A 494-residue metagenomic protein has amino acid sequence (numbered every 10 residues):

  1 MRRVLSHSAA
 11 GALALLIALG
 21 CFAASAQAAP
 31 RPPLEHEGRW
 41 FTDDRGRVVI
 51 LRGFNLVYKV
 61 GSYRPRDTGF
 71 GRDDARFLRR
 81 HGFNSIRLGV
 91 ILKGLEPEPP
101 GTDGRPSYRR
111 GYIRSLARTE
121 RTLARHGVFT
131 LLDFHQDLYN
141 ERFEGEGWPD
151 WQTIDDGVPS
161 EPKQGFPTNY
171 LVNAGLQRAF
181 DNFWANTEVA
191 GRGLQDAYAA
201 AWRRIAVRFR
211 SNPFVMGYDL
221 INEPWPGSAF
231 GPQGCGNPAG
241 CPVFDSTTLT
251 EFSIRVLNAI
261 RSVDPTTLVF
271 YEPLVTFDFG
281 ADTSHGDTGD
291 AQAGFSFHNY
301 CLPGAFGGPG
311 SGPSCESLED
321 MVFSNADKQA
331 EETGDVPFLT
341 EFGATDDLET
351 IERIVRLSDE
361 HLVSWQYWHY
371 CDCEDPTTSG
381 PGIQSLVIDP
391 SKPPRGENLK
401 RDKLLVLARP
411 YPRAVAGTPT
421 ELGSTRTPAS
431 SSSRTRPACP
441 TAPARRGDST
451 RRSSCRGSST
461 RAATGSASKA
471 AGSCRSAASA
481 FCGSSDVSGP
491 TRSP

Functional and structural regions predicted by a protein language model:
M1-A12: Bacterial N-terminal signal peptides that target proteins for export
A10-C21: Bacterial N-terminal signal peptides
A26-A28: Boundary at the C-terminal end of the N-terminal hydrophobic targeting segment
R31-L51, N55-L268, P273-A281: Active-site mouth of glycoside hydrolases
L171, S296, D347-G457, S466: Aromatic-rich peripheral "rim/lid" segments of glycoside hydrolase catalytic domains that contact and position glycan
S228-T345, E349, D359, V363: Glycoside hydrolase catalytic-domain groove-lining segments
A462-A470: Change to "...patches in solvent-exposed regions of secreted, membrane-anchored, or virion-exposed structural
C482-P494: Surface-exposed interaction regions enriched in Ser/Thr/Asp/Glu that occur as long low-complexity tracts or repetitive
